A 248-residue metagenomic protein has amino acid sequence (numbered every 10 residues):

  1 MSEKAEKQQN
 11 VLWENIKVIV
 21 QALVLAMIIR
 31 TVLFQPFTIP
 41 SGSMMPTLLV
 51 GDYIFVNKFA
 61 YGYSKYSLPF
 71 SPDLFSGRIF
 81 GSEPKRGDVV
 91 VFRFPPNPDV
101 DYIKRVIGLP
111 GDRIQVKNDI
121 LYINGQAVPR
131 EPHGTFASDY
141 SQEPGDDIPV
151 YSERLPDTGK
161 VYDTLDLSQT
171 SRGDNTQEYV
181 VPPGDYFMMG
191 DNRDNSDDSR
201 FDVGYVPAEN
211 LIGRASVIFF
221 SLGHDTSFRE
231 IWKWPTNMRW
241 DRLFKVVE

Functional and structural regions predicted by a protein language model:
S2-W13, I28, V32, F37 (+1 more regions): Soluble "head" domains of membrane/secretory-pathway proteins
